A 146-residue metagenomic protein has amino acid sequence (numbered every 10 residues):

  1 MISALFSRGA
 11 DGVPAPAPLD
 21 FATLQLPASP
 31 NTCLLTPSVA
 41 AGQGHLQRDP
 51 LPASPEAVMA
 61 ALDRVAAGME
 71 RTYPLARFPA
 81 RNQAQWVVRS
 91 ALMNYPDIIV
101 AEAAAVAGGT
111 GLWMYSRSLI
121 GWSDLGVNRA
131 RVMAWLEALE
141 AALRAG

Functional and structural regions predicted by a protein language model:
I2-G146: Ser/Thr-rich, low-complexity intrinsically disordered terminal regions
